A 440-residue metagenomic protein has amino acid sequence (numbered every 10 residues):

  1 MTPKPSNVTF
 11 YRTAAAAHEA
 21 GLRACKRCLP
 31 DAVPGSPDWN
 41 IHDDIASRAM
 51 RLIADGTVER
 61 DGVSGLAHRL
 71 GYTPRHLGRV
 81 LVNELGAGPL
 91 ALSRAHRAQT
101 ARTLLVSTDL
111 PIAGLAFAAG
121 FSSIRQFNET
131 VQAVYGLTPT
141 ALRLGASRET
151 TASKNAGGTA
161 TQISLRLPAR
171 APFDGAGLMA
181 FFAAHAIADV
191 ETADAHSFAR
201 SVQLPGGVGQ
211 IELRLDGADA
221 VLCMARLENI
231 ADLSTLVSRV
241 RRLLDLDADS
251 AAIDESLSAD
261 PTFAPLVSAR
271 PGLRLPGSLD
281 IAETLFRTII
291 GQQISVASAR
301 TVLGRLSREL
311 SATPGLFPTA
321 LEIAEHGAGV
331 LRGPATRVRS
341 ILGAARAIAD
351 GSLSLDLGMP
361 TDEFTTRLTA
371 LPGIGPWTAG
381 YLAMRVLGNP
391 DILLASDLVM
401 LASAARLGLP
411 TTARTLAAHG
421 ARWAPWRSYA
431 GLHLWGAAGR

Functional and structural regions predicted by a protein language model:
M1-R440: HhH-family (HhH-GPD) DNA N-glycosylase catalytic core used in base-excision repair
